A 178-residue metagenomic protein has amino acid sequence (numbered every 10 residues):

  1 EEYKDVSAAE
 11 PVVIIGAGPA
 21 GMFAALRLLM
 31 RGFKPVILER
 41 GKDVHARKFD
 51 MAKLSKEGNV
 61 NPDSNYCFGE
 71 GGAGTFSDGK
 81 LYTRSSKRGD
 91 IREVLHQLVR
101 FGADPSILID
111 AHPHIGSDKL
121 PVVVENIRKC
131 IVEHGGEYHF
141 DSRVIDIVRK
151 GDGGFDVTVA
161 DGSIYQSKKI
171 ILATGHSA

Functional and structural regions predicted by a protein language model:
E1-F76, K80-A178: Residues forming the flavin
